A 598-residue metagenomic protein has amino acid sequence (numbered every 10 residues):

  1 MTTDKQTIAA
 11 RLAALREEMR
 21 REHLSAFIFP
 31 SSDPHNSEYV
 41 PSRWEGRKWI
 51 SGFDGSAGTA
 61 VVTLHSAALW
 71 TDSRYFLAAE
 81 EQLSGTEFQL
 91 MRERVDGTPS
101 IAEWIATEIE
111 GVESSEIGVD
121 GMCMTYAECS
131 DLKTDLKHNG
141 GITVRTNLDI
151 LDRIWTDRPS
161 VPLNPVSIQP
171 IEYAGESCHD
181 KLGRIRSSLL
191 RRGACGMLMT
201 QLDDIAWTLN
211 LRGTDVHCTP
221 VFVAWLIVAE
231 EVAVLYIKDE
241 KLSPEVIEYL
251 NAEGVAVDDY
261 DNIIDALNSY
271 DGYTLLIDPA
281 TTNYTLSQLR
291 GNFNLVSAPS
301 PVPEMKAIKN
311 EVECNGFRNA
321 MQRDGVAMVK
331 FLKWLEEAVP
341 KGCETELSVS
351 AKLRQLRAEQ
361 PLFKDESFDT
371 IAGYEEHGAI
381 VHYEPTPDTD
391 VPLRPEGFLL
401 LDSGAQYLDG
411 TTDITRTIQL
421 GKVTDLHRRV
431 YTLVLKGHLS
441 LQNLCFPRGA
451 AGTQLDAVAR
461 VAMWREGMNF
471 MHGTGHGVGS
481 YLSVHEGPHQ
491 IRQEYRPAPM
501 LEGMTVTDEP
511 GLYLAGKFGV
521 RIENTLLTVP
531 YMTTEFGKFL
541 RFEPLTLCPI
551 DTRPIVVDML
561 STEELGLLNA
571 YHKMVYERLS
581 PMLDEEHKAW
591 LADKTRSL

Functional and structural regions predicted by a protein language model:
M1-L598: Active-site neighborhoods and metal-handling regions in enzymes and metal-associated proteins
